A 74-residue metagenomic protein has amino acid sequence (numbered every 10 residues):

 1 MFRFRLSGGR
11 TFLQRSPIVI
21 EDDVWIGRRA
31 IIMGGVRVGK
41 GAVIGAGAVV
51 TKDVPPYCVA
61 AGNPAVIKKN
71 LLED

Functional and structural regions predicted by a protein language model:
M1-G34, N63, N70-L72: Flexible, glycine/small-residue-enriched loop-and-beta-strand segment within the central core of proteins
V54, C58-D74: C-terminal end-helix/capping segment
